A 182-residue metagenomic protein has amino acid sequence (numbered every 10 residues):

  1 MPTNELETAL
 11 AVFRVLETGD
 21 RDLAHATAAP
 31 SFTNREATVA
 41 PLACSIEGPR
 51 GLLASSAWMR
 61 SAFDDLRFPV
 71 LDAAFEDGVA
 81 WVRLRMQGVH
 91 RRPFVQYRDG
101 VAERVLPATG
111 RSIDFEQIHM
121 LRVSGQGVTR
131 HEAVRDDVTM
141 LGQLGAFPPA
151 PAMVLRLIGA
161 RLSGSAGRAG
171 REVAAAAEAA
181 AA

Functional and structural regions predicted by a protein language model:
M1-A182: C-terminal and inter-domain tail/linker signature
